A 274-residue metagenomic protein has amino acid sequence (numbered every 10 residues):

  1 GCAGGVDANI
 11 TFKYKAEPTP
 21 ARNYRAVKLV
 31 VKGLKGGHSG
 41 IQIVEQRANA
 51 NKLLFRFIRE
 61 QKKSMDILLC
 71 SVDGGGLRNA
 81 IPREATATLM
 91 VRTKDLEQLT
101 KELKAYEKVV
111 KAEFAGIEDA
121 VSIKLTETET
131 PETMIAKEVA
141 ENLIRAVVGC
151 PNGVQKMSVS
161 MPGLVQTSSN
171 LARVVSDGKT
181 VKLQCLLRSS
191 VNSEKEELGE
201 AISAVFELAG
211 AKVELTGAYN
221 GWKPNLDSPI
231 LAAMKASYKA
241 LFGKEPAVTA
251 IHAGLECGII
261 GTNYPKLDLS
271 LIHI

Functional and structural regions predicted by a protein language model:
G1-R188: Midchain, well-structured core segments that form catalytic/ion-binding scaffolds
A26, L267-L269: Structural motif
R56-S71, N225-L267: Active-site-adjacent substrate-binding region of metalloamidase/peptidase-like peptide-processing proteins
R78-T86, E132-E138, K223-A236, I259-N263: Short glycine/threonine-rich loop-to-helix capping motif typified by GTGT followed within a few residues by an Asp-Pro
T100, K104-K111, S203-E207, K235 (+2 more regions): Class I S-adenosyl-L-methionine
L164-T249: Substrate-recognition/cap regions that form aromatic- and gly/pro-loop-enriched pockets for small-molecule ligands
I272-I274: Conserved small/polar residues in nucleotide/adenosyl-binding loops
